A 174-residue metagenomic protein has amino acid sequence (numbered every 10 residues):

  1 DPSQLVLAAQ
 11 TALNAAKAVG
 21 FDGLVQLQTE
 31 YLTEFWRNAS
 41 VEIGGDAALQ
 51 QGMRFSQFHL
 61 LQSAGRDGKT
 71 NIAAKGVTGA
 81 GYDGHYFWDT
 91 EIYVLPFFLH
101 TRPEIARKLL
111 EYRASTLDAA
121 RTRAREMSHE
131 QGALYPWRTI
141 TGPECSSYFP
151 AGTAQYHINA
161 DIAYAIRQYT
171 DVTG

Functional and structural regions predicted by a protein language model:
D1-Y82: Acidic/polar, glycine-enriched structural segments that form the non-catalytic walls/loops of the carbohydrate-binding
P2-Q10, E42-I43, H100, E104 (+1 more regions): Inter-helical turn/loop segments and adjacent helix faces that build the functional surface of alpha-helical bundle
A47, G84, F149-T153: Short, solvent-exposed segments of well-ordered alpha helices
Q51, H85-E91, T101, A154-D161: Aromatic- and histidine-enriched alpha-helix N-cap/loop-to-helix transition segments that scaffold the rims
S56, Y93, I162: Conserved hydrophobic/aromatic pocket- or pore-lining residues that grip, position, or stack substrates in active sites
A64-T78, E104-V172: Helix-terminus loop motifs that line ligand-binding clefts
K75-I92, F97: Extended hydrophobic/aromatic segments used for targeting, binding, or gating
